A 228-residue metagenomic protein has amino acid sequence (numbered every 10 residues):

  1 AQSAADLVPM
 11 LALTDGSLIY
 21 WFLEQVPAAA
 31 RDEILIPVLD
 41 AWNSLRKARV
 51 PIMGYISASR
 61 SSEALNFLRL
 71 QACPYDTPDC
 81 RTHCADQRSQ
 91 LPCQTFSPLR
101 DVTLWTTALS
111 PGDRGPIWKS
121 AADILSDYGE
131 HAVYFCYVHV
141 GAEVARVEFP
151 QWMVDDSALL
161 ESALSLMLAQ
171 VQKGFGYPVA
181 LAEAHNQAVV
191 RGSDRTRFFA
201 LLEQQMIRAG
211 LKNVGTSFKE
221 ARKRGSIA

Functional and structural regions predicted by a protein language model:
Q2-M10, G16-A228: Long, contiguous domain-sized segments
